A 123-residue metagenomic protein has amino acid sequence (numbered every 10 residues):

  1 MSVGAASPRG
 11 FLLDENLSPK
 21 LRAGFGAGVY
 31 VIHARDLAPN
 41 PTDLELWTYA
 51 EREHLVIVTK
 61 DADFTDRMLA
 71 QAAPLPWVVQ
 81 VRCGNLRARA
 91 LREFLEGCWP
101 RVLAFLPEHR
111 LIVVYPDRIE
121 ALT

Functional and structural regions predicted by a protein language model:
M1-R9, A121-T123: Intrinsically disordered, low-complexity and often Lys/Arg-enriched segments
P8-V56: N-terminal first-folded block
L13, T59-K60, C83: Small/polar loops that bind or transfer phosphate-bearing groups
R22-A23, D43, R67-L69, A90 (+1 more regions): Short glycine-/acidic-enriched loop or helix-start segments at secondary-structure transitions that form or flank
L37-E45, A62, L86-A90: Residues at secondary-structure transition points
E51-L69: Acidic, metal-binding active-site segment of PIN/NYN-like and related structure-specific nucleases
M68-V78: Ligand-binding "clamshell"
P76-E120: C-terminal structural segments of small proteins and small subunits
